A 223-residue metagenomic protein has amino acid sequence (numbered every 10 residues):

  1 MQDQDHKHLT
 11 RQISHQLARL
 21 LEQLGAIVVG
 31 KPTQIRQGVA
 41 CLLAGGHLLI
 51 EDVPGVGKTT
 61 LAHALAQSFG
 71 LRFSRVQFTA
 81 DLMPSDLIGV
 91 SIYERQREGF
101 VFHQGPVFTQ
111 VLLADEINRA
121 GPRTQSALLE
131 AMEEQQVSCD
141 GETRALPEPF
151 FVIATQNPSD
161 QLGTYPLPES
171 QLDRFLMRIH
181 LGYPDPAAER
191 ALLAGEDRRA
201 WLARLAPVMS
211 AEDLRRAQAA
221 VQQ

Functional and structural regions predicted by a protein language model:
L9-V56: Pre-Walker A (pre-P-loop) alpha-helix and adjacent loop at the N terminus of AAA/AAA+ ATPase modules, a conserved
R36-A40, Y93-A114, E142: Conserved alpha-helical scaffold flanking the Walker A/P-loop in AAA+ ATPase domains
V39-T79: Walker A/P-loop
L48, L112, F150: Conserved beta-strand position immediately N-terminal to the Walker
D52, D115-E116, A127: Walker B catalytic acidic pair
V53, L87, T155: P-loop (Walker A) phosphate-binding loop of NTP-binding proteins
T60, R123, A127: Conserved Walker
E94-G99, A120, T124, M132-V221: Canonical AAA+ ATPase core
